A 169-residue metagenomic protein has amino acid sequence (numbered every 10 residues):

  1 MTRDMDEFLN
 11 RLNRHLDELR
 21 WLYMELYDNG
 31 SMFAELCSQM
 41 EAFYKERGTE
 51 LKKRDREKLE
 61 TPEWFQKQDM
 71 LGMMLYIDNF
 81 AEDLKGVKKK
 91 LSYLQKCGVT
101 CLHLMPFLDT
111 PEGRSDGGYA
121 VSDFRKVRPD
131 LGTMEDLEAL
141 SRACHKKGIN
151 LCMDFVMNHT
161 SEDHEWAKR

Functional and structural regions predicted by a protein language model:
M1-R169: Acidic/aromatic-lined carbohydrate-recognition and catalytic surfaces of CAZymes acting on diverse glycans
